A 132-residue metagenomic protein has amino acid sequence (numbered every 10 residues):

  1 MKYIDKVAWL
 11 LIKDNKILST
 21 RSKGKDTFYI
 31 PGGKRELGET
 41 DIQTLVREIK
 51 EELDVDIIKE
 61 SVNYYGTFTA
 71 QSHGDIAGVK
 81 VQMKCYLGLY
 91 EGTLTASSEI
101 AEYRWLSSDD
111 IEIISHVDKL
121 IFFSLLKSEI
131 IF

Functional and structural regions predicted by a protein language model:
M1-I17: Conserved N-terminal beta-strand and adjoining loop/helix that marks the start of the Nudix/MutT-like hydrolase domain
V7, N15, G33, R47 (+2 more regions): Structural detector for helix-capping/boundary residues
L11-I12, S19, G88, W105: Conserved hydrophobic "DFG−1" position in protein kinase catalytic cores
I12-E52, D56: Conserved Nudix-box catalytic region and its N-terminal flanking loop in Nudix hydrolases and closely related
Y29, K80, W105: Short aromatic/basic micro-patch
D56-G66: A short coil-to-beta-strand element that immediately follows conserved catalytic motifs
F68-L94, L125: Active-site-adjacent beta-strand/loop module that shapes the phosphate/pyrophosphate-binding cleft
L87, T95-L126: NUDIX/MutT-family hydrolases
